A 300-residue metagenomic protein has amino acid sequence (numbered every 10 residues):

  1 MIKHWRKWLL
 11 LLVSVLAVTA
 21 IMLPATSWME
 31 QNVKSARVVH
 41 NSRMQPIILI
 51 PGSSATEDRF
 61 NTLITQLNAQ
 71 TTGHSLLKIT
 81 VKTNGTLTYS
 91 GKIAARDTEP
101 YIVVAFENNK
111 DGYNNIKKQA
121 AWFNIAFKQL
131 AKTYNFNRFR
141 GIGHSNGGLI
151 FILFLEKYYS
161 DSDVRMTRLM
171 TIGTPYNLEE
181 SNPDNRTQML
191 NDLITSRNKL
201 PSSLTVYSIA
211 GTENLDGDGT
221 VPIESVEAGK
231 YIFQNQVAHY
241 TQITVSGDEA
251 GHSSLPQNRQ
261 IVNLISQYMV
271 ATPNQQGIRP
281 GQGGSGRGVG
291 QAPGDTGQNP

Functional and structural regions predicted by a protein language model:
M1-K7: Short, Lys/Arg-rich N-terminal segment immediately upstream of the first membrane anchor
K7-I142, L149-P300: Lipid deacylating catalytic domains
